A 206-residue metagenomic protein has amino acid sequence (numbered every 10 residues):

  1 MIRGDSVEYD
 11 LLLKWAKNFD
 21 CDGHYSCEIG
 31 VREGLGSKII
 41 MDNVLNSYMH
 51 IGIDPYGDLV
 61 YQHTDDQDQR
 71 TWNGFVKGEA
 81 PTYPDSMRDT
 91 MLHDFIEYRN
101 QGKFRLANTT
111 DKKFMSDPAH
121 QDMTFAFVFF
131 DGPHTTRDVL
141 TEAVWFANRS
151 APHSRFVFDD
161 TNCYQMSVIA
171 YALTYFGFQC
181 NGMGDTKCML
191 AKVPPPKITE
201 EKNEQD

Functional and structural regions predicted by a protein language model:
M1-F129, P133-D206: A short alpha-helical cap/connector motif
